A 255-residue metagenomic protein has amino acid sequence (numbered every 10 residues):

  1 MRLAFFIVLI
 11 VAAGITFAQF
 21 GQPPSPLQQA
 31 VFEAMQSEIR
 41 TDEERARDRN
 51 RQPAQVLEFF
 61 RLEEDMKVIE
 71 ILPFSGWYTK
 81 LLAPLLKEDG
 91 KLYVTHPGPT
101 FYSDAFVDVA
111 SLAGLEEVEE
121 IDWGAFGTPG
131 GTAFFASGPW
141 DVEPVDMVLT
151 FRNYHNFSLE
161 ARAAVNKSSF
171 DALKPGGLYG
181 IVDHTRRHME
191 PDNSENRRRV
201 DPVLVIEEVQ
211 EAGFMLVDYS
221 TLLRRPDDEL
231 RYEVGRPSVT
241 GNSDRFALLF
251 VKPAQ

Functional and structural regions predicted by a protein language model:
V31-L57, E63: Class I SAM-dependent methyltransferase Rossmann-like catalytic core, especially the SAM/SAH-binding loop
D65-F74: Conserved class I S-adenosyl-L-methionine
A83, A163-P175: A short glycine-rich, Lys/Arg-flanked "PGG" loop and its adjoining helix->strand segment in the class I
L86-K87, F157-S158, L173-P175: Helix-to-beta-strand junctions that scaffold the AdoMet/dcAdoMet cofactor pocket in Class I SAM-dependent enzymes
G138-V148: A short acidic, Gly/Pro-enriched loop at the edge of an enzyme's catalytic core that lines a small-molecule cofactor
D146-E160: A short SAM/SAH-binding and catalytic strip from SAM-dependent methyltransferases
G176-T185: Conserved beta-strand signature within the Rossmann-like core of class I S-adenosyl-L-methionine
E229-Q255: Core SAM-dependent methyltransferase catalytic element
